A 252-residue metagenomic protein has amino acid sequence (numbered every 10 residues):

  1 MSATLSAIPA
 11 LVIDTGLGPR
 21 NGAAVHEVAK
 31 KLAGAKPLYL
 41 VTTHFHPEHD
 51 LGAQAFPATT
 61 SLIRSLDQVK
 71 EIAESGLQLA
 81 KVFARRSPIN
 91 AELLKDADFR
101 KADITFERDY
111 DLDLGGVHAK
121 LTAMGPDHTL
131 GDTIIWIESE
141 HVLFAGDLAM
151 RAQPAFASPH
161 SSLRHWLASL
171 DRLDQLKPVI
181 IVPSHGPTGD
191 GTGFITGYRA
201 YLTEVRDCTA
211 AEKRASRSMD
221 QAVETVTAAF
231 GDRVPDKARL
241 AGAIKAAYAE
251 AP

Functional and structural regions predicted by a protein language model:
M1-K31, T133-G146: Conserved beta-strand hairpin/beta-sheet module of binuclear metal-dependent hydrolase folds, prominently
L5-I13, M150-Q153, V205, T225: Acidic/histidine-rich, surface-exposed loop or edge segments in extracytoplasmic proteins
I8-P9, P19-R64: Active-site metal-binding motif and surrounding structural segment of the metallo-beta-lactamase
I13-T15, L38-H46, I63-D67, M124 (+3 more regions): Active-site neighborhood of phospho(di)ester-bond hydrolases with catalytic His/Asp-centered motifs
R20, F45-L51, V69-I72, T129-D132 (+2 more regions): Active-site environment of divalent metal-dependent phosphoester hydrolases
K70-M124, L130, S139, L170 (+1 more regions): Metallo-beta-lactamase
W136, V142, R164-S218, T225: Divalent-metal (often Zn2+) His-rich catalytic cores of metallo-beta-lactamase-fold enzymes
R214-P252: C-terminal regulatory/interaction regions
